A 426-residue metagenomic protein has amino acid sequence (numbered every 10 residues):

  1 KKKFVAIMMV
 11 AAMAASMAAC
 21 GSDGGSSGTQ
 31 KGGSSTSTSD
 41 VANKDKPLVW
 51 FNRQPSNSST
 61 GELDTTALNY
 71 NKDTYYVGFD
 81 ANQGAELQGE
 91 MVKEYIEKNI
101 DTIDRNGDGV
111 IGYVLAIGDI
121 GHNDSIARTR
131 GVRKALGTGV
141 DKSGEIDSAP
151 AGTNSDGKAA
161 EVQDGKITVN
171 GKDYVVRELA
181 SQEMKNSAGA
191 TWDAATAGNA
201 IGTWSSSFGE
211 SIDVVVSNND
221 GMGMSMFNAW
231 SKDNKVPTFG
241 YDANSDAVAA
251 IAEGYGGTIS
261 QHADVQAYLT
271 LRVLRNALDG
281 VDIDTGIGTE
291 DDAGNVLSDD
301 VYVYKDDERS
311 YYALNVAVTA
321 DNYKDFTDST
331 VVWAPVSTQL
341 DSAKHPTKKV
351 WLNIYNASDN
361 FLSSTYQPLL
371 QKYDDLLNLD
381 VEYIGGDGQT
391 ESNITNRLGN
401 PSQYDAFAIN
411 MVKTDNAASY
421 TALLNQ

Functional and structural regions predicted by a protein language model:
K1-M8: Bacterial Sec-dependent N-terminal signal peptides
M8-V10, A135: Enrichment for repetitive, rod-forming helical segments
V10, A14-M17: Bacterial Sec-type N-terminal signal peptides, specifically the leucine/valine-rich hydrophobic h-region
C20-Q426: A residue-level marker of the well-folded mature domains of exported/periplasmic proteins
